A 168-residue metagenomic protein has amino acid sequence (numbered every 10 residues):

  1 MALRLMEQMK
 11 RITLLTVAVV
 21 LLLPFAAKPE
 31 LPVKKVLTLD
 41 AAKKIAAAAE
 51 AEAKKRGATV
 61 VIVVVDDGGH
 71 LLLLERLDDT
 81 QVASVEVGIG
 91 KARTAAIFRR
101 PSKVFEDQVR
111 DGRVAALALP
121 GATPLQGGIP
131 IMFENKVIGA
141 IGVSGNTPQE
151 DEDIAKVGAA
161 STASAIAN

Functional and structural regions predicted by a protein language model:
L5-L15: Bacterial N-terminal signal peptides that target proteins for export
M6-E7, P24, V87-I89: General helical secondary-structure elements
L15-P24: Bacterial N-terminal signal peptides
K28-N168: Flexible, solvent-exposed loop/hinge segments and secondary-structure transition points
